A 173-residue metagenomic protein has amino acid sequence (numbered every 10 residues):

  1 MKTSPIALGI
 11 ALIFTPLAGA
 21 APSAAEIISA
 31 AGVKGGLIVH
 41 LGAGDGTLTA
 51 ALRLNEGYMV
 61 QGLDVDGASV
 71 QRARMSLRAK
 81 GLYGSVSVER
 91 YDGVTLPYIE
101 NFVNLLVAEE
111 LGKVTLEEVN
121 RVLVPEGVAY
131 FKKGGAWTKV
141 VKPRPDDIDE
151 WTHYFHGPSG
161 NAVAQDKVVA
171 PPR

Functional and structural regions predicted by a protein language model:
A7-P16: Bacterial N-terminal signal peptides
A24-G32, L41, Q61-G62, L105 (+2 more regions): Noncatalytic, solvent-exposed loop/strand surfaces of beta-propeller-type extracellular/periplasmic domains
K34-A50, G57-Q61: Conserved class I S-adenosyl-L-methionine
D66: Conserved SAM/SAH-binding beta-strand->alpha-helix loop
A73-R74: Conserved SAM-binding loop
G81-G93: Conserved SAM-binding strand-loop segment of SAM-dependent methyltransferases
V94-L105: A short acidic, Gly/Pro-enriched loop at the edge of an enzyme's catalytic core that lines a small-molecule cofactor
V114-V128: A short glycine-rich, Lys/Arg-flanked "PGG" loop and its adjoining helix->strand segment in the class I
